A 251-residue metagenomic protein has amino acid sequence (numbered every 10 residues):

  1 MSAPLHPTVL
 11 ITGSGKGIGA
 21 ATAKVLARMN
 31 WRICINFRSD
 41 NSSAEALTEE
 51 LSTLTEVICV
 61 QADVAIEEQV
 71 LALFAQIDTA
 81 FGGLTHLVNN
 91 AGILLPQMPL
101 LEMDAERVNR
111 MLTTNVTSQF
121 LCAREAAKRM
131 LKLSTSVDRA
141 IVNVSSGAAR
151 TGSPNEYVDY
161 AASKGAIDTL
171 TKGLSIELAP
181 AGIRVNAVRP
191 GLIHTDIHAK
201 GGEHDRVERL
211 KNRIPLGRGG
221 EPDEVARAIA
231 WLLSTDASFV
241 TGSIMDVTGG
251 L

Functional and structural regions predicted by a protein language model:
G15-G17: Conserved glycine-rich cofactor-binding loop
M29-E45: Conserved glycine-rich Rossmann-like NAD(P)H-binding loop of the short-chain dehydrogenase/reductase
A72-T79, M98-E102, E106-T113, R209-N212: Active-site Tyr-X3-Lys motif and surrounding loop/helix of classical short-chain dehydrogenase/reductase
L101-L121, V142, I167, L216: Catalytic Tyr-X3-Lys loop
K128, I176-E177, S238: Alpha-helical segment proximal to the catalytic Tyr-Lys
S136, V142-A166, T171-P180: Catalytic loop of short-chain dehydrogenase/reductase
A179, R184, V240-G242: Short, small/polar-rich loop/turn modules that mediate ligand/substrate recognition or access, typified
R218-V247: C-terminal substrate-recognition "lid" of short-chain dehydrogenase/reductases
